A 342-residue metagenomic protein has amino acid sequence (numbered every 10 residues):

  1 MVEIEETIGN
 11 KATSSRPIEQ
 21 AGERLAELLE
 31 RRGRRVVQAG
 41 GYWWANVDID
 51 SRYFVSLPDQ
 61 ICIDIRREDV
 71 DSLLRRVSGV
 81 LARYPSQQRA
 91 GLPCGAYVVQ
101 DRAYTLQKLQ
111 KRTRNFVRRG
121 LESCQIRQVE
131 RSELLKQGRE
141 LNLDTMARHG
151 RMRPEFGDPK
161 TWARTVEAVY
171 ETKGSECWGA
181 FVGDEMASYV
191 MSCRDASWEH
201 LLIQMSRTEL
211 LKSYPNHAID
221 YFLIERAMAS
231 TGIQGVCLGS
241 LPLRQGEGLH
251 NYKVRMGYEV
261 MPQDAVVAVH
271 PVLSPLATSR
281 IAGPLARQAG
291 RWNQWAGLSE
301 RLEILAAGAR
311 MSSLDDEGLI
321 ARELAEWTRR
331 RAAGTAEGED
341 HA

Functional and structural regions predicted by a protein language model:
V2-D50, A82-G91, G95-K212, E225-A227: A conserved beta-strand-loop-helix scaffold within acyl/acetyltransferase catalytic domains
V2-N46, S86-L106, I233-A342: Active-site/acyl-donor-binding loops of N-acyltransferases
Y53-C62: The substrate-binding groove and active-site-proximal loops of carbohydrate-active enzymes, especially glycoside
I61-S86: Extended catalytic core of nucleotide-activated donor transferases of GT-like folds
C62-D71, P159-R164, A218-Y221: Well-ordered, non-membrane alpha-helical segments in soluble/globular domains
E68, K111-R114, Y221, E247: Residue-level marker for well-ordered alpha-helical positions
L73-L74, G120, A227, K253: Generic structural signal for hydrophobic
G174-T278: Aromatic (often tryptophan-rich) hydrophobic motifs at membrane interfaces
